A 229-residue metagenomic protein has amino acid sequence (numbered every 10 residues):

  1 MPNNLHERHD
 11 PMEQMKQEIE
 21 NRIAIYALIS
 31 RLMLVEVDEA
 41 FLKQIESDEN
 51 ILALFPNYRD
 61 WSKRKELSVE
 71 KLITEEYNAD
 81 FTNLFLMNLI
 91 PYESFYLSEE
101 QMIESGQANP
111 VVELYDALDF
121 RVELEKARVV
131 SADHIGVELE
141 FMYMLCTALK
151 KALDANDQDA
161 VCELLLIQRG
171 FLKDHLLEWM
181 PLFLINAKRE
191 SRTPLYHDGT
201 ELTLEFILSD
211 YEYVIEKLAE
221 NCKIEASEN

Functional and structural regions predicted by a protein language model:
P2-N229: Surface/interface-facing alpha-helical segments and adjacent flexible terminal/loop regions used for partner/assembly
